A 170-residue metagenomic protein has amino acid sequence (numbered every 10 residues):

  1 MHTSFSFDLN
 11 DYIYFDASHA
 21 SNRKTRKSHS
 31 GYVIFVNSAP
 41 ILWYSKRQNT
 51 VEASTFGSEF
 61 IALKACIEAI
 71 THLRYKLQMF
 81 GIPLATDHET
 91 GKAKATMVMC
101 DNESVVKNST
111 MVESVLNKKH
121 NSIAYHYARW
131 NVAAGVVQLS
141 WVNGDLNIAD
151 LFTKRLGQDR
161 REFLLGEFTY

Functional and structural regions predicted by a protein language model:
M1, A20, P40-W43, H72-I82: Conserved helix-loop functional segments at active or binding sites
M1, K27-S28, E103-K107: Generic detector of short, locally flexible boundary/turn motifs and exposed helical patches
M1-A17, G91-K92: Structured nucleic-acid-interacting core domains from mobile-element enzymes and related host factors, especially RNase
T3-S6, N22-T25, T86-T90: Short, conserved, surface-exposed binding loops centered on an aromatic residue
S6-D8, K27, V36, G91 (+1 more regions): A generic structural signal for short, non-catalytic loop/turn and secondary-structure boundary residues
N10, N49-Y170: RNase H-like nuclease module associated with reverse transcription
N10-S58: RNase H-like nuclease fold core
